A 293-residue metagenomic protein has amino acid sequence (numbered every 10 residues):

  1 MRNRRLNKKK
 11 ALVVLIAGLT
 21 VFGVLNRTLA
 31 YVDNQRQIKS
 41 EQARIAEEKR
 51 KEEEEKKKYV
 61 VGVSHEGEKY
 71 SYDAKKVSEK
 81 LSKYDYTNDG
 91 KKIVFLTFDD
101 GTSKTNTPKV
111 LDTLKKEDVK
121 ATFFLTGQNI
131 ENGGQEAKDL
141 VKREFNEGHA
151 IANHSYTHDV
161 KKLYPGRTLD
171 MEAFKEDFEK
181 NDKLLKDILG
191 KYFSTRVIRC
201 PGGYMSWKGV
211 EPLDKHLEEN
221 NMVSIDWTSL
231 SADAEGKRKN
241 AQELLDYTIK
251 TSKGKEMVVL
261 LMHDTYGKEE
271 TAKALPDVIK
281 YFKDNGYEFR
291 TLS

Functional and structural regions predicted by a protein language model:
R2-L96, S103-K109, K116-D118, G133 (+2 more regions): N-terminal pre-catalytic segment of deacetylase/amide-hydrolase enzymes
R2-R4, T20-V21, G148, F193 (+1 more regions): A general, composition-driven signal for non-globular sequence regions
A11, A17, A30, A43-A46 (+8 more regions): A sequence-composition feature that detects small, non-aromatic residues
G62-L169, E179-R196: Active-site beta->alpha N-cap acidic-glycine motif
D100, D264-T265: Structural motif
E136, Y156-V259, T265-K283, Y287-E288 (+1 more regions): Catalytic domains of cell-wall/extracellular-matrix polysaccharide-remodeling enzymes, centered on de-N-acetylation
